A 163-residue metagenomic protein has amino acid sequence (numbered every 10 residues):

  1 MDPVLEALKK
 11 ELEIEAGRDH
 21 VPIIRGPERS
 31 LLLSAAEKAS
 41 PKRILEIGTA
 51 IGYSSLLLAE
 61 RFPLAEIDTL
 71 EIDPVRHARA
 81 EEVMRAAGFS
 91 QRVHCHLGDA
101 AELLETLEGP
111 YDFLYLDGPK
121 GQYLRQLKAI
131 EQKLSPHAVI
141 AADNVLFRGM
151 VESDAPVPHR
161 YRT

Functional and structural regions predicted by a protein language model:
M1-I24, E37-K38: Rossmann-like AdoMet
V21-L104: SAM cofactor-binding core of SAM-dependent methyltransferases, primarily the Rossmann-like beta-alpha-beta module
K42, I67, F113, K133 (+1 more regions): Hydrophobic "anchor" residues on beta-strands that sit immediately upstream of conserved functional sites
R61-F62, L107-E108, L134, A138: A generic alpha-to-beta junction signature in SAM-dependent methyltransferases
D99-T106, R125-A129: Short internal loop-to-helix segment that lines adenine-nucleotide cofactor pockets
E105-L114: A short acidic, Gly/Pro-enriched loop at the edge of an enzyme's catalytic core that lines a small-molecule cofactor
G118-K120: Switch II (G3) loop of P-loop NTPases
Q122-T163: C-terminal substrate-binding/active-site "lid" region of AdoMet-derived donor-dependent transferases
